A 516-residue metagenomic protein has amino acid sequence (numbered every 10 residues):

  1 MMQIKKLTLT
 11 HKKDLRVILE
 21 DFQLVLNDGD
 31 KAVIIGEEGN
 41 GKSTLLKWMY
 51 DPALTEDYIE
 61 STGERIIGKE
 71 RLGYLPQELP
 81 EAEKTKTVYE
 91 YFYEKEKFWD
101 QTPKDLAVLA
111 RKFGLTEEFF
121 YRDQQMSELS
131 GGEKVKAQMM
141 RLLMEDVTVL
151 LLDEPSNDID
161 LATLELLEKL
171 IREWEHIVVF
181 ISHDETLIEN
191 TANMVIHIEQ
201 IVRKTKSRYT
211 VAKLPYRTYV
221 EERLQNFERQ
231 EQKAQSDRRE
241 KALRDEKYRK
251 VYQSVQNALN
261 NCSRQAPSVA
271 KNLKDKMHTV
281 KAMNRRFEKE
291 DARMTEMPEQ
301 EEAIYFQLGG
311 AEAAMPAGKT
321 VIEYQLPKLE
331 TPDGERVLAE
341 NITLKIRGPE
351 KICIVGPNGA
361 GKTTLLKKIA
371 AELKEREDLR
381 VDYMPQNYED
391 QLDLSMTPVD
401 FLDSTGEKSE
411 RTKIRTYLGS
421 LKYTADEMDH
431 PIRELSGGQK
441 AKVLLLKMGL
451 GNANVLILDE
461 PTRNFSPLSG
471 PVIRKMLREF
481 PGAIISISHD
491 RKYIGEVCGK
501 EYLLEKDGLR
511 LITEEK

Functional and structural regions predicted by a protein language model:
M1-Q230, A314-K516: ABC ATP-binding cassette signature C-motif
F227-V337: Flexible nucleotide-interacting loop at or near the entrance of a catalytic core
